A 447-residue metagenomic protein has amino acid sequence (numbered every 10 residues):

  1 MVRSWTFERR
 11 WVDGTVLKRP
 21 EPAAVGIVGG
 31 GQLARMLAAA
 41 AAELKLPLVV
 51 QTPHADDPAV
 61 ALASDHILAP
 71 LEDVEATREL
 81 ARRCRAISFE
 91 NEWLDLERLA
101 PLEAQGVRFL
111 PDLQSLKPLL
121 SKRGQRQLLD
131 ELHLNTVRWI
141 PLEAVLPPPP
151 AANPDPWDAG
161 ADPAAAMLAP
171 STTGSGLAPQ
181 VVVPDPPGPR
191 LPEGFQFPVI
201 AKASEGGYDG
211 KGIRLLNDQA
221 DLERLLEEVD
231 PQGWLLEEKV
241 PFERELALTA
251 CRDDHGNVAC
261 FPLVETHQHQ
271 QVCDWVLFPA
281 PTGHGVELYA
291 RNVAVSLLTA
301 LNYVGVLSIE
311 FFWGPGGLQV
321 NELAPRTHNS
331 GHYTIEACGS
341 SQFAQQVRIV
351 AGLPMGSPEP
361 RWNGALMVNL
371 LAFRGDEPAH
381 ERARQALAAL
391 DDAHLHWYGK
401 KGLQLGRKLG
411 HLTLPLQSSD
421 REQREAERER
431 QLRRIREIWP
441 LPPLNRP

Functional and structural regions predicted by a protein language model:
M1-Q127, E131, V145-A178, D185 (+1 more regions): ATP-binding N-terminal substructure of ATP-dependent carboxylate-amine bond-forming enzymes
R3-W5, R10-W11, E21, L46 (+4 more regions): Peripheral (often C-terminal) accessory segments that flank ATP-dependent C-N-forming ligase machineries
G30-G31, Q51-H54, E90-E92, D112-L113 (+8 more regions): Fold-independent oxyanion-binding glycine-rich loops and adjacent beta-strand/coil segments at enzyme active sites
A59-V60, S204-G206, L403-R407: Short, flexible turn/loop "capping" segments at secondary-structure junctions
P118-A247, C251-L297: Active-site nucleotide/adenylate-binding loops and adjacent lid/helix of ATP-dependent enzymes
E228-T282, L288-V320, A324-H332, A344-S357 (+2 more regions): Phosphate-binding core of ATP-grasp and ATP-grasp-like enzymes
I335: A conserved FAD-binding loop/helix module that cradles the flavin
